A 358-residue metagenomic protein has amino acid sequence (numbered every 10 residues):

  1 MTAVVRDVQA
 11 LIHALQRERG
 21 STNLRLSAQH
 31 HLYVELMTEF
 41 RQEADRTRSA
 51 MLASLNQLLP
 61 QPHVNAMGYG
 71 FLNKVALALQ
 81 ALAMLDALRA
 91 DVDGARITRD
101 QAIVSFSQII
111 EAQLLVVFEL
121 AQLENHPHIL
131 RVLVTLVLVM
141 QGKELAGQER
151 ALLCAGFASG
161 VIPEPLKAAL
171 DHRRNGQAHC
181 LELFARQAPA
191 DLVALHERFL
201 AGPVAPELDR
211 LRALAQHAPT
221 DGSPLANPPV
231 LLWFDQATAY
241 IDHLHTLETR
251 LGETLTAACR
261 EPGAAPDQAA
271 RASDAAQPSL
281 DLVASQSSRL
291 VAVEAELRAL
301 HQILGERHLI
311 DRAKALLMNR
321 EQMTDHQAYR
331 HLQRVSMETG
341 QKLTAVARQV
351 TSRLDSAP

Functional and structural regions predicted by a protein language model:
M1-V283, S287, R307: Hydrophobic alpha-helical segments
Q286-Q341, A345-P358: Recognition helices and adjacent regulatory flanks at domain boundaries
